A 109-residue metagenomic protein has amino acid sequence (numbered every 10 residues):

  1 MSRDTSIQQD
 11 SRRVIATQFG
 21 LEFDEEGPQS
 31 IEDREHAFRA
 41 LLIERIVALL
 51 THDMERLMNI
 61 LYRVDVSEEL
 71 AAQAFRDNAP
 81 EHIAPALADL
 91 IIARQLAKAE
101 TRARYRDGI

Functional and structural regions predicted by a protein language model:
M1-E35: Charged, compositionally biased N-terminal leader segments and the immediate start of the first structured element
R3, R45, A79: Conserved aromatic-histidine-acidic binding/catalytic patches
S6, D10, D33, A37 (+5 more regions): Charged, alpha-helix-enriched surfaces in structured cytosolic catalytic cores of large nucleotide-utilizing machines
S6, I15, A37, A48 (+3 more regions): Sequence-pattern detector for short linear motifs and compositional/periodic biases rather than a specific fold
Q18, R45, L49, L90-K98: Amphipathic alpha-helical segments in well-ordered regions
E22-V64: Amphipathic alpha-helical interaction modules
L49-D89: Amphipathic protein-protein interaction modules
F75-I109: Amphipathic alpha-helical binding modules
